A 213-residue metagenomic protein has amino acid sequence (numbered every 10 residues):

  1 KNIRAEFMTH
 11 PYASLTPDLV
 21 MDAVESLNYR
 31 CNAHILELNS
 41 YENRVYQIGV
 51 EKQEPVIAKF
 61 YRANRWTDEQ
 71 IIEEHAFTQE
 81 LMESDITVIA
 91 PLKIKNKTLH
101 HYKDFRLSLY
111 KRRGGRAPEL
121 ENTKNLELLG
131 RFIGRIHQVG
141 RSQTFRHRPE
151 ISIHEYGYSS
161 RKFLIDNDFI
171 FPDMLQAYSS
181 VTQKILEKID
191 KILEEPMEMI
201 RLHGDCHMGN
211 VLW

Functional and structural regions predicted by a protein language model:
N2-A5, V211-W213: Short, intrinsically disordered, charge-balanced linker/junction segments flanking boundaries in proteins
I3-C31: Juxta-kinase regulatory segment immediately upstream of eukaryotic protein kinase catalytic domains
E25-N32, Q183-E195: Short Pro/Gly-enriched beta-strand edge/turn motifs at strand-loop
L27-G49: ATP-binding glycine-rich phosphate-binding loop
E42-A58, P91, E187-W213: Active-site acidic catalytic loop and adjacent metal/ATP-binding pocket of ATP-dependent phosphoryl transfer enzymes
V50-F145: ATP-binding pocket architecture of kinase catalytic cores
E119-Q176, M197-M199: A cross-family kinase active-site recognition segment
F132, V181-K184: Amphipathic, well-ordered alpha-helical segments in soluble domains
